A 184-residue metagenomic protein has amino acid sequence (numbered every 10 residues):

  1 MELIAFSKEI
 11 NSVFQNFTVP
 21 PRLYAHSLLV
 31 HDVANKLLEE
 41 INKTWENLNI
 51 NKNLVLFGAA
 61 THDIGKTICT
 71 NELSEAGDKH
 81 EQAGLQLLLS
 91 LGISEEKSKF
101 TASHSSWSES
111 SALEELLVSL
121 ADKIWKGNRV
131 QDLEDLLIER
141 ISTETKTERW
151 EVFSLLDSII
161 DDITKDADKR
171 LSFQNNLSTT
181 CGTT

Functional and structural regions predicted by a protein language model:
M1-K8, A59: Acidic-glycine-rich active-site phosphate/pyrophosphate-binding loop
F6-L28, I64-E75: Active-site flanking loop/helix segments enriched in acidic
N16, N47-E144: Divalent metal-dependent catalytic cores for phosphoryl transfer on phosphate-bearing substrates
T18-R22, H31-E40, N47-N53: Long, hydrophobic N-terminal alpha-helical segment
Y24, L28-H31, K52-L56, L85 (+3 more regions): Short, well-structured alpha-helical segments
K36-K43, K66, T70: Short helix-loop boundary/capping segments at the starts of domains
W150-T184: Charged phosphate-binding loop/patch that engages nucleotide di/tri-phosphates or the phosphate backbone of nucleic
